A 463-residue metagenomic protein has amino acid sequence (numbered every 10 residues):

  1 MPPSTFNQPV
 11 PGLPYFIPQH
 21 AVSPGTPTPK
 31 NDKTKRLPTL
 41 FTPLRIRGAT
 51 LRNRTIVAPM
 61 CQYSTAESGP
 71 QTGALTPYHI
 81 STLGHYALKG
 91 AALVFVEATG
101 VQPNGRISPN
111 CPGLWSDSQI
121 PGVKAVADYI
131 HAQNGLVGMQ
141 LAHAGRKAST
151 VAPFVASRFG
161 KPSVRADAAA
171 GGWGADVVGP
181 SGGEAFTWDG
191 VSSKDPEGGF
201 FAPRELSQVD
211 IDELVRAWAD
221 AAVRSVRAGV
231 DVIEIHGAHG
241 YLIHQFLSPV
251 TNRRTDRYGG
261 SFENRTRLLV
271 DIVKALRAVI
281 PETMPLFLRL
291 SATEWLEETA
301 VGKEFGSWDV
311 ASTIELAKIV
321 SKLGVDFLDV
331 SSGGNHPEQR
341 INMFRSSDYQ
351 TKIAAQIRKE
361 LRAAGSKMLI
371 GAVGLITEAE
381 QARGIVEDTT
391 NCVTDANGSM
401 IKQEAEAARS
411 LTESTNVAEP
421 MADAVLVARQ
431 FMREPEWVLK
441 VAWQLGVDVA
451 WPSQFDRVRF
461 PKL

Functional and structural regions predicted by a protein language model:
M1-L463: Flavin-dependent oxidoreductase catalytic cores
